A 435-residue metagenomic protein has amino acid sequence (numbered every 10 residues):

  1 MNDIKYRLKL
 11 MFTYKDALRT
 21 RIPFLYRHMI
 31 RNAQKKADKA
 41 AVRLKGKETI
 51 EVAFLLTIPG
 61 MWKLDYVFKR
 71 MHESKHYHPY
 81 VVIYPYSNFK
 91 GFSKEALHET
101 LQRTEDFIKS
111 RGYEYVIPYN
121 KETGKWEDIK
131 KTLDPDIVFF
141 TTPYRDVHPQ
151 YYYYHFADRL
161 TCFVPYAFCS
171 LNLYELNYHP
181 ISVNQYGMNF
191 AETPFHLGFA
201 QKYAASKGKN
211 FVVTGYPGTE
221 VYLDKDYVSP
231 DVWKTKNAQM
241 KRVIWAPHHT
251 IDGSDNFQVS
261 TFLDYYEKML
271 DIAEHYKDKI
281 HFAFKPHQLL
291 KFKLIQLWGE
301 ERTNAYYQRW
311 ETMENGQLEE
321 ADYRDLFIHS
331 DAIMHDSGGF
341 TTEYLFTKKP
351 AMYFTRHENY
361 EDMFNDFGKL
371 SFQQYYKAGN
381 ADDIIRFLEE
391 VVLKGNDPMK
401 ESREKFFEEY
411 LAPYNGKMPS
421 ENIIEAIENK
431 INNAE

Functional and structural regions predicted by a protein language model:
M1-L56, E73, E435: Non-catalytic N-terminal targeting/anchoring module and adjacent flexible stem/linker that precedes the structured
N2, D382-E435: C-terminal amphipathic helix plus adjacent low-complexity, charged tail appended to glycosyltransferase catalytic
D16, T20-K39, P165, Y178-T261: A nucleotide-sugar donor-handling region in carbohydrate enzymes
A53-Y222: Active-site and donor-binding regions of nucleotide-sugar-utilizing enzymes
K63-V67, E73, P217-T303, A412-E421: Conserved catalytic-core segment of nucleotide-activated headgroup transferases in glycan assembly
L297-E319: Nucleotide-activated donor-binding/catalytic signature segment of Leloir-type glycosyltransferases, i.e., the conserved
E301, K349-G395: Nucleotide-sugar donor-binding patch of glycosyltransferase catalytic domains
E319-M363: A donor-sugar binding/catalytic signature common to diverse glycosyltransferases and related nucleotide-sugar
